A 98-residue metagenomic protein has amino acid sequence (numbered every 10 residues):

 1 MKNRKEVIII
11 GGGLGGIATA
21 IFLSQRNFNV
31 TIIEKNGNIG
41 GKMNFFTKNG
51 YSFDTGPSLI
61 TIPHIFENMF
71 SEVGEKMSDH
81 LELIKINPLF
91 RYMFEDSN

Functional and structural regions predicted by a protein language model:
M1-N3: Basic/polar N-terminal segments that are highly enriched at the extreme N-terminus, encompassing both cleavable
K5-I32: N-terminal Rossmann-like FAD-binding beta1-loop-alpha1 element of flavoenzymes
I8, N36, G56: Anionic group-transfer/hydrolysis microenvironments
G13-A18, I39-M43, S52, S58: Gly/Ser/Thr-rich beta-alpha loop segments that engage phosphate groups in nucleotides
S24-N49: Glycine-rich FAD pyrophosphate-binding loop
N29-T31, L81, R91: Beta-sheet entry/capping signal
F46-T47, F53-L89: N-terminal FAD cofactor-binding segment of flavoenzymes
Y92, D96-N98: Short, intrinsically disordered, charge-balanced linker/junction segments flanking boundaries in proteins
